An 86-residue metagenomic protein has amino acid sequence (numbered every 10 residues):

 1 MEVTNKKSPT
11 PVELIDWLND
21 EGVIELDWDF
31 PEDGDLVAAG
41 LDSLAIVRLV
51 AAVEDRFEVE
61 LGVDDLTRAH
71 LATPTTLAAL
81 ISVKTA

Functional and structural regions predicted by a protein language model:
E2-D27, A79-A86: Thiotemplate assembly-line natural product biosynthesis machinery
D20-A38, E58-D65: Phosphopantetheine carrier-protein modules
A45: Two-component histidine kinase catalytic core, primarily the HATPase_c
D65-T76: AMP-binding/adenylate-forming catalytic domain of the ANL superfamily
